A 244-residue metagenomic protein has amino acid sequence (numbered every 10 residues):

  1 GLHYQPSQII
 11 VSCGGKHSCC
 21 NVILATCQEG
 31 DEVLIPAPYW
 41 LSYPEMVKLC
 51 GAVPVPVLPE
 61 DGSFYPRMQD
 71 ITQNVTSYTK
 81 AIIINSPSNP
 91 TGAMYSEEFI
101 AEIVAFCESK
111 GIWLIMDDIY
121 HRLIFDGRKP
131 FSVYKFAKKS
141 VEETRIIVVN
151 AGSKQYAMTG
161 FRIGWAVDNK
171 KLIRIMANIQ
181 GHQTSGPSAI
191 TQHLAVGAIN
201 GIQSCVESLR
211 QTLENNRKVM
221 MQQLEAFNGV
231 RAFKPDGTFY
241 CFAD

Functional and structural regions predicted by a protein language model:
G1-E32, S140: Phosphate-binding glycine-rich loop
S7, L24-S86, E97: PLP-dependent aminotransferase-like
C50, S109-K110, F227: Helix C-cap/helix->beta junction micro-motif
D61-K129, Y134: Active-site phosphate-binding strand-loop segment of PLP-dependent enzymes
F136-I175, P187: Active-site PLP attachment segment
M176-Q180, A198-Q222: Structural signature of PLP-dependent enzymes
V196, Q211-M221, R231-D244: Conserved glycine-rich beta-strand-loop-beta hairpin in the small C-terminal domain of fold type I
